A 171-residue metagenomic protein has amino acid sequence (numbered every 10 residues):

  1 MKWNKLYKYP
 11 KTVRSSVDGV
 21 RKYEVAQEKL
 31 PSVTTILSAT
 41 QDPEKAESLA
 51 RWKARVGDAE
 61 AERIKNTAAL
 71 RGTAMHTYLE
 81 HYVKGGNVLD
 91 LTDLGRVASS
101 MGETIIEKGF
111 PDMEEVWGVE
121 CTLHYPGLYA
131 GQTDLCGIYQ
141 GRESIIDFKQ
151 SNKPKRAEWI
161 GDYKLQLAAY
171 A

Functional and structural regions predicted by a protein language model:
M1-A130: Metal-dependent nuclease catalytic cores that hydrolyze phosphodiester bonds in DNA/RNA, characterized by
W117-A171: Mg2+/Mn2+-dependent nuclease catalytic core
